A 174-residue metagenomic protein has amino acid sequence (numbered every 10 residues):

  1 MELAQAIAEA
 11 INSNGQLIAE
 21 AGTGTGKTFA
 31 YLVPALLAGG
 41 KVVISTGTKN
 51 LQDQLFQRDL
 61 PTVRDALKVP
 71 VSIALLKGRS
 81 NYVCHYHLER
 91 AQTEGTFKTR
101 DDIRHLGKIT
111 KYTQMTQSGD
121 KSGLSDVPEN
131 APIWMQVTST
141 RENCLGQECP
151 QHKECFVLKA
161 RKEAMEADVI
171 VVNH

Functional and structural regions predicted by a protein language model:
M1-A19: Conserved pre-motif I regulatory segment
E2-A6, A30-P34, F156-K159: Well-ordered alpha-helical segments embedded in enzymatic catalytic cores
A8-E9, T28-K41, R58-T62: Walker A/P-loop NTP-binding motif
S13-L17, A38-V43: Short, surface-exposed connector motifs at secondary-structure boundaries
S13-Y31: Walker A/P-loop
A21, T46, H174: Active-site proximal loops enriched in glycine and acidic residues that flank catalytic Cys/His/Asp and coordinate
K41-V42, T46-D168: A substrate-engagement module of RecA-like helicase motors
D168-H174: Extended, Lys/Arg-enriched charged tracts that mediate electrostatic binding to polyanionic substrates
